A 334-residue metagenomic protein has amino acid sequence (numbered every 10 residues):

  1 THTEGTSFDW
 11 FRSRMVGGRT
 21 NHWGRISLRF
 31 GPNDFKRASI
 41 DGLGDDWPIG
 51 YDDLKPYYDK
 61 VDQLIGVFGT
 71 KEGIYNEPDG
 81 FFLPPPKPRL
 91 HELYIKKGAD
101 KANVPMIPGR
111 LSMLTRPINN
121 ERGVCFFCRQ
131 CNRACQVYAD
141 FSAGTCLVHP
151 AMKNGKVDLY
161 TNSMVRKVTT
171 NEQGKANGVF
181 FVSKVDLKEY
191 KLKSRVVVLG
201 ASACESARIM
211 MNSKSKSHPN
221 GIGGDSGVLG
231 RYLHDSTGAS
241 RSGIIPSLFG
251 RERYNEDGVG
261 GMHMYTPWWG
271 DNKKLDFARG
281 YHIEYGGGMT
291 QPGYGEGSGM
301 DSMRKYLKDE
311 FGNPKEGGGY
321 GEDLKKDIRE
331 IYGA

Functional and structural regions predicted by a protein language model:
T1-R12, V16, W47-P48, S226-A334: FAD cofactor-binding and catalytic pocket of flavoenzymes
H2-T6, R14, I26-R29, A38-M164: Conserved redox-cofactor binding core of oxidoreductases
R19, G24-I26, D34, A38 (+2 more regions): Short, solvent-exposed loop/turn and secondary-structure capping segments
H22-G24, P108, L199: Structural recognition of the beta-strand scaffold that forms the well-ordered cores of secreted hydrolase catalytic
F30, D34, Y58-G69, N103 (+8 more regions): A generic secondary-structure signal for well-formed alpha-helical elements
N119-R122, T170-N177: A short, glycine/Asx- and small/polar-enriched loop/turn that sits immediately N-terminal to a beta-strand
N154, S163, K167-T169, V179-G258: Glycine-rich loop(s) and the adjacent beta-strand/alpha-helix scaffold that form part
